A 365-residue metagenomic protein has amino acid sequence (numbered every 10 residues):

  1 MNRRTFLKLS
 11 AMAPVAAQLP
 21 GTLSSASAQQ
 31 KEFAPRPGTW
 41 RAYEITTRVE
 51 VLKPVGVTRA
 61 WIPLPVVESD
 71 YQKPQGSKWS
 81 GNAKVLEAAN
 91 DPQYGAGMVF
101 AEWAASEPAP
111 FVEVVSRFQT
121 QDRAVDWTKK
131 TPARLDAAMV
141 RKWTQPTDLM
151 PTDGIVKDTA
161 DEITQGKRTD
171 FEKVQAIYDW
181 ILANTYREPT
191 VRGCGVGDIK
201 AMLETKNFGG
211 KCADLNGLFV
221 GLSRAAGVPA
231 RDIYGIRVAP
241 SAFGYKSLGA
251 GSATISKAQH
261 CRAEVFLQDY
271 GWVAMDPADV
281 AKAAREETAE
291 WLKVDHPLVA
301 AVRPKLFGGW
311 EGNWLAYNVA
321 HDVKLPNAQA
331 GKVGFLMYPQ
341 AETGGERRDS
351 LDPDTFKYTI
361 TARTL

Functional and structural regions predicted by a protein language model:
T5-A26: N-terminal export signals
A28-A124: Intrinsically disordered, low-complexity N-terminal segments that are enriched in acidic
L64-V66, S116-F118, T131, Y234-I236 (+1 more regions): A mature extracytoplasmic/lumenal domain signature
G76-W79, T128-A137, P277-V280, G334: Short intrinsically disordered coil segments
A88-D91, F111-E188, R192-K206: Acidic low-complexity segments
G166, D170-K173, D179-C261, A283-E286: Active-site neighborhood of thiol-dependent amide/isopeptide-bond enzymes
P240, G244-L365: Active-site rim recognition segments
